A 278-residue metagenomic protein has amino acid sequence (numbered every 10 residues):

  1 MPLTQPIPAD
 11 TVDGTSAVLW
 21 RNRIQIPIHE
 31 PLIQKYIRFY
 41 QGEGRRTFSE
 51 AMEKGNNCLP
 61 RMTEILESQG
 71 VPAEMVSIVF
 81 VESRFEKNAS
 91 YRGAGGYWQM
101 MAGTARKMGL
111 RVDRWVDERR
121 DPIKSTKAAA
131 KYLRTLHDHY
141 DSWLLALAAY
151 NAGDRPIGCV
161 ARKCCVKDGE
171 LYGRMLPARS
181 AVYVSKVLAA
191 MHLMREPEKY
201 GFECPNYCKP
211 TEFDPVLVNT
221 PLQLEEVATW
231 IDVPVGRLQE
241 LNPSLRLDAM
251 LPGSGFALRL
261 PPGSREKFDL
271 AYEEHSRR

Functional and structural regions predicted by a protein language model:
M1-G70: An acidic, Gly/Ser/Thr/Pro-rich helix-cap/linker signature
G44, F48-L59, S68-V71, S90-W98 (+5 more regions): Solvent-exposed, acidic/flexible segments
V71-E86, A146-G153, L238-L241: Short, functionally critical alpha-helical segments immediately adjacent to catalytic or ligand/cofactor-binding
G93-W115, T126-A128, L133, I157-V160 (+1 more regions): Substrate-binding/active-site groove segments that recognize and process beta-1,4-linked N-acetyl-hexosamine
L133-V160: Catalytic and binding regions of secreted/periplasmic enzymes and modules that target cell-wall glycans
P205-D232: Primarily a LysM-type cell-wall glycan-binding module
Q223-P252: LysM (lysin motif) carbohydrate-binding repeats in extracellular/periplasmic proteins that recognize
L241-R278: Extracellular LysM carbohydrate-binding repeats and other cell-envelope/extracellular binding modules
